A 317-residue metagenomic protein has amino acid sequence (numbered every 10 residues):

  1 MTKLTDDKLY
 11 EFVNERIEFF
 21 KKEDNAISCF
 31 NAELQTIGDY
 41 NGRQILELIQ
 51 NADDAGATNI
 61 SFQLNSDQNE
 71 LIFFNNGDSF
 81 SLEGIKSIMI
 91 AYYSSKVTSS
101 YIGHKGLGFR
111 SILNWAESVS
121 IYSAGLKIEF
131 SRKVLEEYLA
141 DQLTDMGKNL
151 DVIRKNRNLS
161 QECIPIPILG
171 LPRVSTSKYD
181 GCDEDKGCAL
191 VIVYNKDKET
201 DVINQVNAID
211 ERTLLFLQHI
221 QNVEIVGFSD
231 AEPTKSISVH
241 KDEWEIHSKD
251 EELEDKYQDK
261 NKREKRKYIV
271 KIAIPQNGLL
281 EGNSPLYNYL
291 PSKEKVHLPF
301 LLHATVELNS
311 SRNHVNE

Functional and structural regions predicted by a protein language model:
M1, C29-N31, A116, S120-E317: GHKL/Bergerat-fold ATPase module
M1-Y179: GHKL (Bergerat-fold) ATPase N-terminal catalytic module, capturing the glycine-rich phosphate-binding loop and acidic
